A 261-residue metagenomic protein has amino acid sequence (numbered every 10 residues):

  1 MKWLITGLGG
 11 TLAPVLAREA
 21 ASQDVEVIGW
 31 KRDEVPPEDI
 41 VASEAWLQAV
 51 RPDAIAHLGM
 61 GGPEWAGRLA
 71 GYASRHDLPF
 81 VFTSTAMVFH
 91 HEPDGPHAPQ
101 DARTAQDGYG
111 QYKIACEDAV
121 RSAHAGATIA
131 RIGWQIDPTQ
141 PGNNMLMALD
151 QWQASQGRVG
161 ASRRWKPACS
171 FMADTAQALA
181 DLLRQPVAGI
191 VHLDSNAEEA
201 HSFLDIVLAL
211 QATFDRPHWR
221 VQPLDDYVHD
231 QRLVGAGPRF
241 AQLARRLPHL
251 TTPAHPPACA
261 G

Functional and structural regions predicted by a protein language model:
M1-Q23: N-terminal Rossmann NAD(P)H-binding glycine-rich loop of SDR-like oxidoreductase domains
T6, W30, L58, F80-A86 (+1 more regions): SDR active-site strand-loop-helix element
A20, V228-Q231, A236-G261: Amphipathic terminal alpha-helices
A21, E26-W46, M60-E64: Adenosine-cofactor binding site in Rossmann-like domains, unifying the SAM/SAH pocket of S-adenosylmethionine-dependent
E44-W46, V50-V88: NAD(P)-cofactor binding segment of oxidoreductase domains
R75, P93-A130, I136-D137: Catalytic helix-loop patch of NAD(P)-dependent Rossmann-fold dehydrogenases
D118-P167, D174: NAD(P)-dependent short-chain dehydrogenase/reductase
A176-D230, A258-G261: Mid/C-terminal beta-alpha module of Rossmann-like enzyme folds, strongest in SDR-family dehydrogenases/epimerases
